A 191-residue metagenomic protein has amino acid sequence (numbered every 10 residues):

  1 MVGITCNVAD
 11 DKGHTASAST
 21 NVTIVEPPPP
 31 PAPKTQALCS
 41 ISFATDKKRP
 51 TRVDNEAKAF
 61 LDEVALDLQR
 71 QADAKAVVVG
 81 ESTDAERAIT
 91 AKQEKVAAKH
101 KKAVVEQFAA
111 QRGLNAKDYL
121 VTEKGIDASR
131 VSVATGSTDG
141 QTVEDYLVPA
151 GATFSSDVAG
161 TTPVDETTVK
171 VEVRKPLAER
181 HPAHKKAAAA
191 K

Functional and structural regions predicted by a protein language model:
M1-A76, I89-A98, I126-S129, G136-K191: Periplasmic peptidoglycan-binding/tethering modules of Gram-negative envelope proteins
D54-A57, V105-A109, G113: Short, conserved glycine- and acidic-residue-centered signature motifs in active-site or ligand-binding loops
V78, A109-V121: Cysteine-centered nucleophilic/redox motifs
T83-A88: Short acidic, S/G/P-rich loop/turn micro-motifs used as interaction or catalytic elements
K95-Q107: Short helix-coil junctions and helix-kink-helix linkers
A109, V133-T135: A beta-strand-dominated structural motif
K117-L120, D127, V131: Trihelical helix-turn-helix/Myb-like DNA-binding core that engages the DNA major groove
